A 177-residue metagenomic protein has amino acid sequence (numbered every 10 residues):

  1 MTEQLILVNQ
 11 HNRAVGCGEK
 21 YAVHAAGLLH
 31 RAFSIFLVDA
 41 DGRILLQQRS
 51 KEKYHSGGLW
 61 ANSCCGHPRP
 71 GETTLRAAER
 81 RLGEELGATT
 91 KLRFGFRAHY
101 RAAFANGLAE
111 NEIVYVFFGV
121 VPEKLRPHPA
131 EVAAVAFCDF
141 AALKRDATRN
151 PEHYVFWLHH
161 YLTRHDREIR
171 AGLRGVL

Functional and structural regions predicted by a protein language model:
M1-S34, A40: Acidic, metal-coordinating catalytic segment for phosphate/diphosphate chemistry, firing primarily on the Nudix
L5, R43-I44, V135-A136: A residue-level structural signature of the nucleotidyltransferase/glycosyltransferase Rossmann-like core
E19-Y21, G58, F96-L177: Nudix hydrolase/Nudix homology domain
A26-L28, H55-W60, C138-D139: A short, polar/proline- and glycine-enriched secondary-structure boundary/capping micro-motif
L29-V38, G66-E72, R145-H159: Short, surface-exposed secondary-structure junctions/capping segments
A32-C64: A glycine-rich, hydrophobic loop/mini-helix early in the fold
L45-L46, S63-G95, F117: The catalytic Nudix box helix
